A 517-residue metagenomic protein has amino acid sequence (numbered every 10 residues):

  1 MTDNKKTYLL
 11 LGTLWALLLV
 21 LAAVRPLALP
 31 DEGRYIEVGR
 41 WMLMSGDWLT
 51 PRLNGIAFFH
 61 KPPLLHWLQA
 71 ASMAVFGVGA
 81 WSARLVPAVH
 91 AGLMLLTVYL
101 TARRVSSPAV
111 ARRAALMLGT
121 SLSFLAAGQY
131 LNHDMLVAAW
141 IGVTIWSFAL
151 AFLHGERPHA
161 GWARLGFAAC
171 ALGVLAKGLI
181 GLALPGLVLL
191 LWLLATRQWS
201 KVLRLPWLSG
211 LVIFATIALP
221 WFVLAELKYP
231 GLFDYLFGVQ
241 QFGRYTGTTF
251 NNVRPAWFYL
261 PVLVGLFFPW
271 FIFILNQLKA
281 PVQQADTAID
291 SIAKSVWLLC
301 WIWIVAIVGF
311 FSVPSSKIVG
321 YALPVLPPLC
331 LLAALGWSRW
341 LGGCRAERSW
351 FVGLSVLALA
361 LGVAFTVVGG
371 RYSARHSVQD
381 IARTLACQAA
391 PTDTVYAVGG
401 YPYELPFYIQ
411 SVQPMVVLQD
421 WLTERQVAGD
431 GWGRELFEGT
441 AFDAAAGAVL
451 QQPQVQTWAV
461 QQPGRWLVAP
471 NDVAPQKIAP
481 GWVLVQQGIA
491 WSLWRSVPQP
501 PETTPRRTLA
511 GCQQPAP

Functional and structural regions predicted by a protein language model:
M1-G343, S411, I489-A490: Membrane-integral, polyisoprenol-dependent glycosyltransferases of the GT-C/oligosaccharyltransferase superfamily
P158, T249, G370-A374, A441-A448: Short, flexible loop segments at the rims of nucleotide/cofactor-binding pockets, characterized by
T246-G247, A364-V368, L436-F442: Short glycine/proline- and acidic residue-enriched helix-loop micro-motifs that form flexible lids or anion-recognition
A285, L331, W337-F365: Signature aromatic-anchored transmembrane alpha helix within multi-pass, membrane-resident enzymes that catalyze glycan
K294-W297, W350-L357, L418, R425-G433: Long, charged amphipathic helices and adjacent flexible linkers at domain junctions
G320, G362-A386: Hydrophobic alpha-helical transmembrane segments in integral membrane proteins
S377-G400, Q410-P517: Luminal/periplasmic acceptor-recognition loop/helix of membrane-associated glycosyltransferases
